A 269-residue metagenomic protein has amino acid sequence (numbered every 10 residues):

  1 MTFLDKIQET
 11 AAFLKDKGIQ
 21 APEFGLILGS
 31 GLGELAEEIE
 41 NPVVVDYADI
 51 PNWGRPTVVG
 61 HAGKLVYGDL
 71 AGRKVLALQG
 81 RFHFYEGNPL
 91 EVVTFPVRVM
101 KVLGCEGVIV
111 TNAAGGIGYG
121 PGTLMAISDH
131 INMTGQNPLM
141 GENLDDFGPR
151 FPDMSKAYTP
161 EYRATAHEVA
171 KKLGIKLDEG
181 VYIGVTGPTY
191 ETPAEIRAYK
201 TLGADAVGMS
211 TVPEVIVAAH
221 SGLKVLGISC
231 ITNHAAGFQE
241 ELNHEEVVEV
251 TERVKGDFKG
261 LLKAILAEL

Functional and structural regions predicted by a protein language model:
M1-M154: Metabolite-binding pocket within alpha/beta catalytic cores that recognizes anionic/polar moieties
F13, K17, E161, T165-I175 (+1 more regions): Generic non-transmembrane alpha-helical segments
M100-G104, K200, A219: Non-catalytic positions within long, well-ordered alpha-helices that form the structural scaffold/packing of enzyme
E106, D205, K224: Short acidic/polar active-site loop segments enriched in Thr and Asp
R163, V169-D205: Active-site/ligand-binding-proximal alpha/beta "capping" segment
M209-E246: Zn-dependent metallopeptidase/amidohydrolase metal-coordination segment
A236-L269: His/Asp/Glu-rich mid-to-C-terminal helical/loop segments that flank catalytic regions of hydrolases
